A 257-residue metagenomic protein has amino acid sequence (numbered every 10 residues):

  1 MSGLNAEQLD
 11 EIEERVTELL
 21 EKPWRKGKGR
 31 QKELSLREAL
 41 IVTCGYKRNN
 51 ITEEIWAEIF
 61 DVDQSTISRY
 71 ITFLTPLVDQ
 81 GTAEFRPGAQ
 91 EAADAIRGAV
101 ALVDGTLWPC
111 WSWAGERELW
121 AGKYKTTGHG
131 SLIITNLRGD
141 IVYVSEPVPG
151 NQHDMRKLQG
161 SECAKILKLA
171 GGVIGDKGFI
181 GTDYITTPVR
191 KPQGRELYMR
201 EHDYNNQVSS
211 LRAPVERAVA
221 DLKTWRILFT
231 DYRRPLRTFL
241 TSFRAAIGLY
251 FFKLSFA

Functional and structural regions predicted by a protein language model:
M1-Q31: Charged, often Cys/His-bearing segments associated with DNA-binding zinc-finger transcription factors
G3-L4, Q31-L34, G45, K123: Short secondary-structure boundary/capping segments within folded domains
N5, S35, Y198-R200: Ser/Thr-centered flexible coil motifs
P23-K28, N50-A57: Glycine-/proline-rich flexible loop or hinge segments
G27-K28, R37-A39, D203-Y204: A short, structure-level motif marking secondary-structure boundaries and short turns
S35-N50: Short, amphipathic alpha-helical "recognition" segments used to contact nucleic acids or chromatin
T52-A257: Short, well-ordered secondary-structure "scaffold" segments embedded in the functional core of diverse domains
